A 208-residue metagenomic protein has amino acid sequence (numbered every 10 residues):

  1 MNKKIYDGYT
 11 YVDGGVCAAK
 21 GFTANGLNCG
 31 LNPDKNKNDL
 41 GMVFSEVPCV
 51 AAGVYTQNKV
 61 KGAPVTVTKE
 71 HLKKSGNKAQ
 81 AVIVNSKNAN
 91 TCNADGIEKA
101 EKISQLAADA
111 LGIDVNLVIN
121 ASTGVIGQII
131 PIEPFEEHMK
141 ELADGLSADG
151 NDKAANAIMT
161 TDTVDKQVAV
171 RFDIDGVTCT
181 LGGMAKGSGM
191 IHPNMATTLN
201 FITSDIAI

Functional and structural regions predicted by a protein language model:
M1-V60: N-terminal amphipathic/basic leader segments beginning at the initiator methionine
Y9, G15, K20, A24 (+4 more regions): N-terminal hydrophobic or amphipathic segments with adjacent small-residue motifs that include Sec signal peptides
T10-G15, N28-L31, G53-Y55, V60 (+7 more regions): Short, flexible coil/linker segments at or flanking structured domains
G14, G21, L27, N32 (+4 more regions): Residues at secondary-structure transition points
C17, P33-K37, N58-V60, N77 (+3 more regions): A generic structural signal for short, non-catalytic loop/turn and secondary-structure boundary residues
A19-F22, V43-E46, K61-A63, G150 (+2 more regions): A short linear-motif detector with a strong N-terminal bias
G41-K102, A110, P193-N194, L199-A207: Glycine-rich phosphate/pyrophosphate-binding loop regions near the starts of catalytic domains
E98-K102, L106-I208: Glycine-rich, mobile lid/loop segments that gate access to catalytic sites or pores
